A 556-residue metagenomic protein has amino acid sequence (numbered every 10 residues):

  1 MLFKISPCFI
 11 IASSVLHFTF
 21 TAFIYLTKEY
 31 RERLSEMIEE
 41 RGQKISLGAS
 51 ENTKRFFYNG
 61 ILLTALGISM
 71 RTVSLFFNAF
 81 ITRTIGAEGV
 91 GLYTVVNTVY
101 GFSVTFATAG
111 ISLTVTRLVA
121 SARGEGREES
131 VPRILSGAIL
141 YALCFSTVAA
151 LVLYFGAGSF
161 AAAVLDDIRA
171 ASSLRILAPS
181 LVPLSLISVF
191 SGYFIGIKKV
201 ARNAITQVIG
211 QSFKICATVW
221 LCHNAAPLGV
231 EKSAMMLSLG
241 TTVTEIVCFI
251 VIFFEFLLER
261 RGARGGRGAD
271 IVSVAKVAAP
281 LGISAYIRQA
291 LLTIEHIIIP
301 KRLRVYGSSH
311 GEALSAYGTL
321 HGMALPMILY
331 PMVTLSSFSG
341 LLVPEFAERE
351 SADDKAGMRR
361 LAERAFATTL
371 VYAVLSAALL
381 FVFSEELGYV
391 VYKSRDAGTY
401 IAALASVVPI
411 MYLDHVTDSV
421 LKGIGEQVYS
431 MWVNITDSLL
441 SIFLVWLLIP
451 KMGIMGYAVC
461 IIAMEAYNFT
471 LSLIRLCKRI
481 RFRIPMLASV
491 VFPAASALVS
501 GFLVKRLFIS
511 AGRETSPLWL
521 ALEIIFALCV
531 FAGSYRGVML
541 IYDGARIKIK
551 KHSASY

Functional and structural regions predicted by a protein language model:
L2, S6-V73, E129, R133 (+3 more regions): N-terminal membrane topogenesis motif
E36-N52, V230-S238, F253-Y286, D353-A356 (+2 more regions): Interhelical loop/hinge segments that connect adjacent transmembrane helices in multipass membrane
I38-E39, R55-T116, Y141-L143, A150 (+4 more regions): Signature of the first transmembrane helix
N59-S74, G240-I252, F256, G268-P344: Transmembrane helical elements of multi-pass membrane transporters/channels
M70, N78, A109-T116, I176-I195 (+7 more regions): Short runs within selected transmembrane alpha-helices of multi-pass transporters and secretion channels
A109-G124, I328-D353, R359-A362, F366: Helix-loop junctions and terminal segments of transmembrane helices in multi-pass membrane transport/translocation
S136-A163, W220, R359-I410, I442-F443: Alpha-helical transmembrane segments of multi-pass membrane transport and lipid-handling proteins
S233, S284-A285, A488-R546, Y556: Transmembrane alpha-helical segments of multi-pass transport proteins
